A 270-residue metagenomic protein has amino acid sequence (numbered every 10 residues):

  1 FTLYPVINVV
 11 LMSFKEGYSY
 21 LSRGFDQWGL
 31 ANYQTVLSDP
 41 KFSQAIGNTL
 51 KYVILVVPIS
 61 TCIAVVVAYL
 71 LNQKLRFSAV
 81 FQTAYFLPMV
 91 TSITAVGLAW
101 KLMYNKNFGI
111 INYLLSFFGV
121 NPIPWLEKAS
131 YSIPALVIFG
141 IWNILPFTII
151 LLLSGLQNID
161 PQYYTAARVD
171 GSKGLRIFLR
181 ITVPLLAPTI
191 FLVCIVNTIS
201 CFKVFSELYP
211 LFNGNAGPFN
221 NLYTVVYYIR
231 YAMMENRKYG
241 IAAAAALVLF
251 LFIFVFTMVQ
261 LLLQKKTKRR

Functional and structural regions predicted by a protein language model:
F1-R270: A structural signal for multi-pass alpha-helical bundles of membrane permease subunits that mediate small-molecule
